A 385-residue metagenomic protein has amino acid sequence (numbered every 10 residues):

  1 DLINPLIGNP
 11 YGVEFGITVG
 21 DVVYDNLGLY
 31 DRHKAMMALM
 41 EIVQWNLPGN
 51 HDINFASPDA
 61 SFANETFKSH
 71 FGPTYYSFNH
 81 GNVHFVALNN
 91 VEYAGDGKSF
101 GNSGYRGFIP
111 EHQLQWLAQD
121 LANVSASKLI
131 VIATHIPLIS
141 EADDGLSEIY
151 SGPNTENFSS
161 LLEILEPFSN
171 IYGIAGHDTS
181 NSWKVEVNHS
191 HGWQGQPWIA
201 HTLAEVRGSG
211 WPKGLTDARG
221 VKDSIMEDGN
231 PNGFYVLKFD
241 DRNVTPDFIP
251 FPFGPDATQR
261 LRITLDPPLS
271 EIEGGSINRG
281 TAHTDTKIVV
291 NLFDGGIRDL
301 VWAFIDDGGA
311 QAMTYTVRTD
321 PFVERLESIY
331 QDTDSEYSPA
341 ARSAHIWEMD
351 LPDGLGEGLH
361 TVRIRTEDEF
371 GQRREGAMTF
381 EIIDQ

Functional and structural regions predicted by a protein language model:
D1-D31, D384-Q385: N-terminal active-site segment of His-dependent metallophosphoesterases
E14-G16, I130, I171, W347: Conserved acidic residues
V19, L121-L146: Short acidic, glycine-rich surface-loop motifs adjacent to enzyme active sites
L27-A126, E148-I174, D178-D240, V244-F248: Extended active-site neighborhood of metal-dependent phosphoesterases/phosphodiesterases
I42, D320-D350: Aromatic sugar-binding surface patches on proteins that engage polysaccharides or sugar-phosphate polymers
S190-G295, D299-V301, D350-P352, T361-E381: Binuclear metal-dependent phosphoesterase catalytic core
F304-Q311: Change "in extracellular beta-sheet-rich domains … of secreted and cell-surface proteins" to "in beta-sheet-rich domains
G356-E357: Surface-exposed loops/turns
